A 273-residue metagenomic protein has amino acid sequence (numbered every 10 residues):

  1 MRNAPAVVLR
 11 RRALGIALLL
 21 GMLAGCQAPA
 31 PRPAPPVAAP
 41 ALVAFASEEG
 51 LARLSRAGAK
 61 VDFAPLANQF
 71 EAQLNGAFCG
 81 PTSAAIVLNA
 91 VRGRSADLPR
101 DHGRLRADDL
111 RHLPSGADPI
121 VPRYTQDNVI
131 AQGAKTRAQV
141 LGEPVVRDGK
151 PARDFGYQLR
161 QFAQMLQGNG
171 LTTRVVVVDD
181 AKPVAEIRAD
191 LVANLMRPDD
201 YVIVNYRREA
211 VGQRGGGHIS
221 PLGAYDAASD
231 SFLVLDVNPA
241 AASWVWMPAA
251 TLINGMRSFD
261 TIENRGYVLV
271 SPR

Functional and structural regions predicted by a protein language model:
R2-G15: Bacterial N-terminal signal peptides that target proteins for export
A13-A24: Bacterial N-terminal signal peptides
C26-F155: Active-site-adjacent structural segments surrounding the nucleophilic cysteine of cysteine proteases and isopeptidases
L98, A250-I253, P272: Short, charged/polar low-complexity linear motifs in solvent-exposed/disordered segments
D109-G217, G223-G266: Conserved active-site-adjacent core of cysteine acyl-enzyme catalytic domains
A224, V270-R273: Short beta-strand-to-coil "C-cap" segments at the C-terminal boundary of structured domains/repeats, marking
